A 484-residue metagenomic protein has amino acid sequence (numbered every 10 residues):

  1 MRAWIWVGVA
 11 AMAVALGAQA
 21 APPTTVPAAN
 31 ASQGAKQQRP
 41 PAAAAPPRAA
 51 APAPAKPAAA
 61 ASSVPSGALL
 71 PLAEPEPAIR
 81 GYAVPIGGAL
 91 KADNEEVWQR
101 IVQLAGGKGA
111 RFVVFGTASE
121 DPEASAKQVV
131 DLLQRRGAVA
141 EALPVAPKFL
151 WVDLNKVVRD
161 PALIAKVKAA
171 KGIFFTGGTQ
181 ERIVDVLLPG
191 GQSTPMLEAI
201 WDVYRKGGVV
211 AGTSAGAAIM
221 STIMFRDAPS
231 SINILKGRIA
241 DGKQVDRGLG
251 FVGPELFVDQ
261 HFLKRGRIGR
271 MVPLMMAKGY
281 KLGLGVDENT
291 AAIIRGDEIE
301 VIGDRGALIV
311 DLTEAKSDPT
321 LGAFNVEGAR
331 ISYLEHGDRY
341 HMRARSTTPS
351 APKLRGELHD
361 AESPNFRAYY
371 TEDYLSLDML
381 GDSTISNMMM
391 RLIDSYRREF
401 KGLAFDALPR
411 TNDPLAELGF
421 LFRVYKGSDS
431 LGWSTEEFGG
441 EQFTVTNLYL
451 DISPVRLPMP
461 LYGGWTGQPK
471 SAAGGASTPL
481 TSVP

Functional and structural regions predicted by a protein language model:
V7-A15: Bacterial N-terminal signal peptides
L16-R48: Signal peptide processing junction and immediate N-terminal pro/mature segment of secreted/exported proteins
R48, K56-K108, S119-K127, L133-R136 (+3 more regions): C-terminal and late-domain segments of enzyme folds
V84-P85, R111-G116, E141-P144, G172-T176 (+3 more regions): Structural recognition of the beta-strand scaffold that forms the well-ordered cores of secreted hydrolase catalytic
S119, A138-I164: Functional beta-strand-loop-alpha-helix junction segments that form "active/interaction loops" within catalytic
V167-K168: A short, aliphatic-rich alpha-helical micro-motif
F174-G177, A199-I200, Y204-F225: Catalytic nucleophile loop
Q180-S193: Glycine/threonine-rich flexible loop motifs
